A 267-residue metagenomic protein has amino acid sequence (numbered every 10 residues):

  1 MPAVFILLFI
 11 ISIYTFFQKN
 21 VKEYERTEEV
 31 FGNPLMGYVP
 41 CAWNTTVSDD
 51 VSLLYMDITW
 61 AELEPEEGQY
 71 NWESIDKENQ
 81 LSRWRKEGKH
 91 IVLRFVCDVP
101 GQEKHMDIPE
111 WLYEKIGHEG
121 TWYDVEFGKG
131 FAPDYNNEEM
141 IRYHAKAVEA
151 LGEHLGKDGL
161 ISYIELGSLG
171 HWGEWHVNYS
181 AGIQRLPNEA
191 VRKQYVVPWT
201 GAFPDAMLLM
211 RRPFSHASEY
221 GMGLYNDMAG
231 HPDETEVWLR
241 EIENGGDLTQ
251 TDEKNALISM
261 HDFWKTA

Functional and structural regions predicted by a protein language model:
M1-F5: N-terminal Sec-pathway targeting helices
I6-Y24, I164: Bacterial Sec-dependent signal peptides at the C-terminal "C-region" and cleavage site
Y14, T59, G156, L169 (+1 more regions): Residue-level marker of positions within ordered structural domains that often coincide with functionally constrained
V21-Y135, A267: N-terminal substrate-binding region of glycoside hydrolase catalytic domains
Y24-T45, D50-Y55, R85-K89, Y163-G173 (+1 more regions): Catalytic-core regions of glycoside hydrolase
E66-W72, N137, I141, R185 (+1 more regions): Flexible, glycine- and charge-enriched loops at secondary-structure boundaries
E73-D76, A145-K146, H261: A Trp-anchored, charged/polar loop motif used as the substrate-binding/catalytic surface of acyl/ester-handling
N79-I91, L112-E165, E189-P198, A202: An active-site-proximal structural segment forming one wall of the substrate-binding cleft that immediately precedes
